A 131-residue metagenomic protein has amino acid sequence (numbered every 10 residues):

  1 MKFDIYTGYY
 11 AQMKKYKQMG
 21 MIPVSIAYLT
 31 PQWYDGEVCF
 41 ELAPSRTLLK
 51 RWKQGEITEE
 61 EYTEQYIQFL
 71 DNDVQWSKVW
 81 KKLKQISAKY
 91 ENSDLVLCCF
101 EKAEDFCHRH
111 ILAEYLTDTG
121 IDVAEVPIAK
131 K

Functional and structural regions predicted by a protein language model:
M1-K131: Residues lining hydrophobic/aromatic ligand-binding pockets adjacent to catalytic sites
